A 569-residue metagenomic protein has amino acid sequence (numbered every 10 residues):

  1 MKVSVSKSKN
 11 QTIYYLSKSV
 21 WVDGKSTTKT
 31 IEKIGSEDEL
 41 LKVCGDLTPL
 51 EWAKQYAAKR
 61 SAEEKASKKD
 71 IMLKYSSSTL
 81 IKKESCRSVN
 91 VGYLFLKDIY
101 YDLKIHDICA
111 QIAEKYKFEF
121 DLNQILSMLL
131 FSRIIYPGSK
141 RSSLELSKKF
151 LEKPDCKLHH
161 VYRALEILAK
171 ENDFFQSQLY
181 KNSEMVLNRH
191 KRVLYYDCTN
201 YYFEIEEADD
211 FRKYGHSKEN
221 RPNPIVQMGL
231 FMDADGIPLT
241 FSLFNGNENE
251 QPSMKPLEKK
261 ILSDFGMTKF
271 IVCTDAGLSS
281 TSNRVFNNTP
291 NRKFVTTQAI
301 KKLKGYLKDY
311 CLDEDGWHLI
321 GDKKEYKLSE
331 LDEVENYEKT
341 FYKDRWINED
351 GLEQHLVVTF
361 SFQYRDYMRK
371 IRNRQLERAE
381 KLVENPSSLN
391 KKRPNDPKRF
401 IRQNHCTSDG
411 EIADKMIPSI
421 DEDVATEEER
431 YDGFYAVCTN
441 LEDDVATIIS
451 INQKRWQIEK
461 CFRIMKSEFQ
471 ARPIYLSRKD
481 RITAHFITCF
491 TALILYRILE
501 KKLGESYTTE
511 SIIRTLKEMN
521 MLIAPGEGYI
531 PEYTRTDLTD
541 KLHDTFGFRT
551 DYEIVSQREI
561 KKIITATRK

Functional and structural regions predicted by a protein language model:
M1-N123: Conserved glycine(s) in the ABC-transporter nucleotide-binding domain "signature"
V3-I13, D23-T27, L103, D107-K569: Anion-binding and metal-coordination hotspots
